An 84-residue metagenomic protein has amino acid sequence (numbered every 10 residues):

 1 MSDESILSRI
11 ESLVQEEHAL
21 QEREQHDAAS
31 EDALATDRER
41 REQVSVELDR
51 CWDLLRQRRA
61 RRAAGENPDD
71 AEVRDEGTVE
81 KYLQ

Functional and structural regions predicted by a protein language model:
M1-Q84: Extended, charge-rich alpha-helical interface modules
